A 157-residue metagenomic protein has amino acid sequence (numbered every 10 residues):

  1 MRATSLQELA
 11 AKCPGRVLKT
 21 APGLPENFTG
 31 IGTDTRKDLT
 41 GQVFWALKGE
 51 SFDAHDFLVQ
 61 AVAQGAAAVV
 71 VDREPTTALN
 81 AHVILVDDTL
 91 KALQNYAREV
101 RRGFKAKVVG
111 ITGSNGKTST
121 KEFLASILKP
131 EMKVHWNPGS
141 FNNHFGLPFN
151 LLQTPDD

Functional and structural regions predicted by a protein language model:
M1-N95: N-terminal leader/targeting and accessory segments in enzymes
A92-D157: Phosphate-binding loop of NTP-binding sites
